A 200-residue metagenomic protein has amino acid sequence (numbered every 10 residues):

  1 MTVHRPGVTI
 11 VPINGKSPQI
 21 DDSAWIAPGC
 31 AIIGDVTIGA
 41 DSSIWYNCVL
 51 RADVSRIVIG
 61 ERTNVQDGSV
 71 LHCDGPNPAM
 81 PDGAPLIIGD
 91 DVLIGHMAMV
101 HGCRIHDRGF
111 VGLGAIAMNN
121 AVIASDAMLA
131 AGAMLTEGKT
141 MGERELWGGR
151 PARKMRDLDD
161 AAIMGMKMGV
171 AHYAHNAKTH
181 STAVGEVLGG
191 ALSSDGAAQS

Functional and structural regions predicted by a protein language model:
M1-Q19, D53-I88, H96-S200: Glycine-rich hexapeptide-repeat left-handed beta-helix
T2-I44: N-terminal segments that cap or nucleate solenoid repeat domains
L93: Short proline/glycine- and basic residue-enriched helix-capping loop/turn segments at helix->loop/beta transitions
